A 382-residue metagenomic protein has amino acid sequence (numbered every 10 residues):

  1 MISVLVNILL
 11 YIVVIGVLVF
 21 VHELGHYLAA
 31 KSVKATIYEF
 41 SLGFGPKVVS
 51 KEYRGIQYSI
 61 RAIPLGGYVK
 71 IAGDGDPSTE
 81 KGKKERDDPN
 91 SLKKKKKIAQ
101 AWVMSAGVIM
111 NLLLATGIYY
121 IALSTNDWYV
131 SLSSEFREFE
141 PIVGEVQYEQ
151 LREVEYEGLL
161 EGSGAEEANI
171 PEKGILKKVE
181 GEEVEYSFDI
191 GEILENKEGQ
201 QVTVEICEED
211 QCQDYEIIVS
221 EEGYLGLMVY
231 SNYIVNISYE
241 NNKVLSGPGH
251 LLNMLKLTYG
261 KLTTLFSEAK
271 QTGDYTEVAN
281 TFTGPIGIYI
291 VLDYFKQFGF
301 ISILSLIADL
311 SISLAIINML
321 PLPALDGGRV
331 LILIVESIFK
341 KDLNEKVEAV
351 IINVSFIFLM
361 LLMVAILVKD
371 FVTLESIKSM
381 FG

Functional and structural regions predicted by a protein language model:
M1-L9, V13, V33, N90 (+13 more regions): Structural motif marking the loop-to-transmembrane transition
S3-E85, L310, I317-F339: Small-residue-rich helix-interface/hinge motifs
L10, S32, G67-E149, E153 (+2 more regions): Internal alpha-helical transmembrane segments
V19, N111, A115, Y119 (+5 more regions): Hydrophobic alpha-helical transmembrane segments in multi-pass membrane proteins
H22, I60, A165, K173-L176 (+7 more regions): Terminal peptide-recognition signature
D87-S91, K95, V143, E208 (+3 more regions): Functional transmembrane alpha-helices
I118, A122, M363-I377: Membrane-helix cytosolic exit motif
E155-E157, A165-F188, L251: Conserved PDZ fold ligand-binding element
